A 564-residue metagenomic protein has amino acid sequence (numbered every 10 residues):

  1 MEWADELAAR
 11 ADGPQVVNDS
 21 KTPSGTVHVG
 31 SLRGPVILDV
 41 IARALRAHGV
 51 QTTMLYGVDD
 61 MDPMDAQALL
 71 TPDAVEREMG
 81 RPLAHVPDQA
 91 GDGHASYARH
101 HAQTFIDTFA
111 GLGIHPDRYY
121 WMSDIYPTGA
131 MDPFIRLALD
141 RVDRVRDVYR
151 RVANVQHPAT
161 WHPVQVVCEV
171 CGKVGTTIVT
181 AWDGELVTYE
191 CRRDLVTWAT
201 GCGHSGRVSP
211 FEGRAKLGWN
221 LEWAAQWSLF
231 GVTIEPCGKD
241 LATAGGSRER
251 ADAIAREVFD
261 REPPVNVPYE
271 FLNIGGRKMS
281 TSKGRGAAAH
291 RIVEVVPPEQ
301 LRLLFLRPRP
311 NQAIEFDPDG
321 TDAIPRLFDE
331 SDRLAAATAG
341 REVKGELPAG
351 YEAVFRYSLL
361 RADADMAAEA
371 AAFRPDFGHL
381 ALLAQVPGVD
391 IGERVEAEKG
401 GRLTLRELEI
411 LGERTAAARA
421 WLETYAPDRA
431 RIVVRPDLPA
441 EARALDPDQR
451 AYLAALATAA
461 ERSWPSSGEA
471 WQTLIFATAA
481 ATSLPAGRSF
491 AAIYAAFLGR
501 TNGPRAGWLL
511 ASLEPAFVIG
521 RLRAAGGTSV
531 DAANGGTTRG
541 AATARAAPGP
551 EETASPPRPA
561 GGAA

Functional and structural regions predicted by a protein language model:
M1-A11, V27, T53-M54, R146 (+3 more regions): Basic, alpha-helical terminal appendages of large translation-related enzymes
M1-R146, Q156, A251-A253: N-terminal Rossmann-like or analogous alpha/beta NTP/dinucleotide-binding catalytic cores that position adenine
K21-V29, T233-D240, A477-T482: A short glycine/serine-rich beta->alpha loop
H28, G172-V174, P297: Conserved adenylation A10 loop of the ANL superfamily
R46, T243, R248, A255 (+2 more regions): Catalytic adenosine-cofactor/nucleotide-binding cores of aminoacyl-tRNA synthetases and other
R46-Q51, E257-P263, P485: Secondary-structure transition/capping motifs at alpha-helix termini and the adjoining loop/turn into the next element
H115-P268, N273-A289: Active-site cores that bind ATP or allylic diphosphates and position pyrophosphate for catalysis
M131, N220, A289, P298-R302 (+7 more regions): Short runs of predominantly hydrophobic/aromatic residues within well-ordered alpha helices that form helix-helix
